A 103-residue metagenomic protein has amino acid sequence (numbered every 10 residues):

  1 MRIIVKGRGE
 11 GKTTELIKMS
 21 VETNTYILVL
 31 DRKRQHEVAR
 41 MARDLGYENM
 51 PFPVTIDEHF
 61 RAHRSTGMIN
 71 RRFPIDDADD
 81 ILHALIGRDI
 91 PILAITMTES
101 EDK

Functional and structural regions predicted by a protein language model:
M1-A62: Conserved P-loop
L16-M19, R71, I92: Hydrophobic transmembrane signal anchors and adjacent membrane-proximal interface regions, especially in viral
T23-N24, I69-R71: Short, well-ordered alpha-helix to beta-strand connector turns
R32-G46, D57-I69, D79-K103: Replace "adjacent to P-loop NTPase cores in ATP/GTP-dependent enzymes" with "adjacent to NTP-binding cores
